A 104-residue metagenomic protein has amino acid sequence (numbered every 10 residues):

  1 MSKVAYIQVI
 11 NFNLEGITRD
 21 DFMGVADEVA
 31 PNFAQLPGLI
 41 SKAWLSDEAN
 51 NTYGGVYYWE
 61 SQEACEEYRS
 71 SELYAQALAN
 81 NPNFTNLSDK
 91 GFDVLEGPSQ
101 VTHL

Functional and structural regions predicted by a protein language model:
M1-T52, Q62-S70, N83-L104: Short S/T/G/P-rich N-terminal loop/turn motif that feeds into the first structured element of a domain
G55-W59: Conserved RNP beta-strands of RNA recognition motif
A75-A79: A common structural junction motif
